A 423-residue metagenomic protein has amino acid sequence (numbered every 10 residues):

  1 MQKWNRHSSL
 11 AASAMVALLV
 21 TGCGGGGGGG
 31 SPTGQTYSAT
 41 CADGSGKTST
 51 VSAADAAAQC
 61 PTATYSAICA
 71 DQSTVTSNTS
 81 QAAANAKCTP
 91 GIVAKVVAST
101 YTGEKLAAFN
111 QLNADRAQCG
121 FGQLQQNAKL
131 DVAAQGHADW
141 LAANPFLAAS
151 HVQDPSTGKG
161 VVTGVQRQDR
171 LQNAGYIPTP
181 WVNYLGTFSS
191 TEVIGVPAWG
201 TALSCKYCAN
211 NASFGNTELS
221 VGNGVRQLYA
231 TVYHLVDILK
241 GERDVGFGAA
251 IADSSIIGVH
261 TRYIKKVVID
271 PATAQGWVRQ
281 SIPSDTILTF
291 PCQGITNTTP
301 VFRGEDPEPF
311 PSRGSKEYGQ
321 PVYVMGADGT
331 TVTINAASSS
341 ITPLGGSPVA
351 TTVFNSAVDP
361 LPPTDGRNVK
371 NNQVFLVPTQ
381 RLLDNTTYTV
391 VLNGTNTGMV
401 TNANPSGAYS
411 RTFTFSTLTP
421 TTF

Functional and structural regions predicted by a protein language model:
Q2-A12: Bacterial N-terminal signal peptides that target proteins for export
A12-D43, T64, T74-T76, G91-K95: Bacterial Sec-dependent N-terminal signal peptides
G34, T64, Q81-S340, V369 (+1 more regions): Functional surface patches built around histidine and acidic residues
G44-V51, Q72-T79: A short, exposed loop/beta-hairpin motif centered on an aromatic-Gly-Thr core
S52, C60, N78-Q81, N85: A signal for long, low-complexity, Ser/Thr/Asn-enriched, surface-exposed stalk/shaft and domain-boundary segments
A56-Q59, I68: Secreted, short cysteine-rich peptides and small extracellular cysteine-rich domains stabilized by multiple disulfide
P309-F423: Acidic, low-complexity Ser/Thr/Gly/Pro-rich repeat segments typical of extracellular/periplasmic and surface-exposed
